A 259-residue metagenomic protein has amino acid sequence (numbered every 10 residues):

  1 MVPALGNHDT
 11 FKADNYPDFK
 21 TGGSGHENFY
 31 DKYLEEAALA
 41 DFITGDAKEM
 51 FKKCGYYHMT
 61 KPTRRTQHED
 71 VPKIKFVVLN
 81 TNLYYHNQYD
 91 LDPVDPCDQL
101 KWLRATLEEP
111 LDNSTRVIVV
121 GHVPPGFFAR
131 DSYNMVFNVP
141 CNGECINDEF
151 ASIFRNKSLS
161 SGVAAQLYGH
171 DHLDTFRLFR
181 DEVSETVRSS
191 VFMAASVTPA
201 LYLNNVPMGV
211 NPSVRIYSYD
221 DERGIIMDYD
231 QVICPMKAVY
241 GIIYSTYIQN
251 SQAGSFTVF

Functional and structural regions predicted by a protein language model:
M1-A105, V187-V191: Extended active-site neighborhood of metal-dependent phosphoesterases/phosphodiesterases
L5, D9, T63, N80-L83 (+5 more regions): Short, flexible loop/turn elements at secondary-structure junctions
D9-D14, Y85-N87, G126-A129, D174-R177 (+1 more regions): Short catalytic/ligand-binding loop motif for oxyanion handling, primarily in non-cytosolic enzymes, centered on
D14, R65, Y85, E109-N113 (+6 more regions): Short amphipathic alpha-helical interaction elements and helix-loop-helix interfaces that mediate dimerization
F51, N142-I146, G209-N211: Short, glycine/acidic-rich beta->alpha junctions
Y57, V117, A164, P212-R215: Residue-level detector of short, conserved catalytic/binding motifs and their immediate flanks
E69-V71, K75-V78, Y89-F192: His/acidic metal-ligating clusters that form di-metal
D181-F259: Binuclear metal-dependent phosphoesterase catalytic core
